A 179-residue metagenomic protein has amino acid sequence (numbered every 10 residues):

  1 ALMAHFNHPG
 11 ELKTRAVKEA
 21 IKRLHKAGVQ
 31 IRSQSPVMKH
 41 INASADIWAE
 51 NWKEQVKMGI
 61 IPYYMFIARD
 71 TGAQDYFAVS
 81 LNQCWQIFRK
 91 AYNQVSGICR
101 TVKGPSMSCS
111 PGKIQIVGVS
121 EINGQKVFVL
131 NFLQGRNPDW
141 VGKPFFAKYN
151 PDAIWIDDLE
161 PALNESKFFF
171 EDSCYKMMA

Functional and structural regions predicted by a protein language model:
A1-V95: Conserved AdoMet/S-adenosylmethionine-binding subsite of the radical SAM
K57-A179: Auxiliary Fe-S-binding modules of radical SAM enzymes
